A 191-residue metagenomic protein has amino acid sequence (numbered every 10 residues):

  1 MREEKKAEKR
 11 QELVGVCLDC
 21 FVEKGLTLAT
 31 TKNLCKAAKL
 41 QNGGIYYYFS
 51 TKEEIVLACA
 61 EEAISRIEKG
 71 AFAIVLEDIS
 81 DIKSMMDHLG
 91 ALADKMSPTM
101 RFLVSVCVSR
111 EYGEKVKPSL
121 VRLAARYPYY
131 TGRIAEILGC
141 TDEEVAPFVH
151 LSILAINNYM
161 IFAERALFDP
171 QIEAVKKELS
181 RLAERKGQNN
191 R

Functional and structural regions predicted by a protein language model:
M1-A7, N190-R191: N-terminal intrinsically disordered/low-complexity leader segments
K6, R10, V14, V56 (+4 more regions): Amphipathic, non-transmembrane alpha-helical scaffold segments
E12, V16, C20-E54, A58: Helix-turn-helix
E12, V16-E23, G70, I74 (+4 more regions): Solvent-exposed, amphipathic alpha-helical segments
C59-M85: Amphipathic alpha-helical linker/stalk segments
E68, F72-A73, K95-P98, Y112-G139 (+3 more regions): Amphipathic alpha-helical packing segments from all-alpha helical-bundle domains
I82-V108, G113-E114: Helical hydrophobic small-molecule/effector-binding pocket
S105, C140-R165, P170-R181: Hydrophobic alpha-helical segments that form the core of small-molecule binding pockets and/or dimer interfaces
